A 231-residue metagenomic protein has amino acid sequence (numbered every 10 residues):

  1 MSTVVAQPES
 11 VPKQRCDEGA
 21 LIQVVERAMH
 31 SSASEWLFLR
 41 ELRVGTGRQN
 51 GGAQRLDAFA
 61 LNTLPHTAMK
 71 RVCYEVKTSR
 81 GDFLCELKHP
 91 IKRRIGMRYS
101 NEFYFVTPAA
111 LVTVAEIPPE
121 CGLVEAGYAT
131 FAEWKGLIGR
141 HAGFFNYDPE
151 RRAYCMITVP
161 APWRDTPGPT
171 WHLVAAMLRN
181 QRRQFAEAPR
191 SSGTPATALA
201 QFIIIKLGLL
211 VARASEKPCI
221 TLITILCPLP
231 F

Functional and structural regions predicted by a protein language model:
S2-D17, L21-W36, N62, A115-F231: Non-catalytic C-terminal interaction segments of nucleic acid-processing enzymes
E9-Q14, R48-G51, L84-H89: Short, flexible/disordered intra-domain loops and linkers
S10, R27-V72: Active-site metal-binding core of divalent-cation-utilizing nuclease and nuclease-like domains
E18, E41, E75: Acidic-residue sensor for enzyme active/binding pockets
G19-Q23, A53-D57, L87-P90: Short amphipathic alpha-helical segment that frequently serves as the phosphate-/nucleotide-binding helix
E41, V106-P108, A126-Y128: Conserved beta-strand termini and adjacent loop/short-helix elements that scaffold enzyme active sites in alpha/beta
V44, T78-R80, C219-I220: Intrinsically disordered, low-complexity segments enriched in glycine/proline and serine/threonine
H66, R71-C73, T78-C121: Catalytic cores of nucleic-acid endonucleases
